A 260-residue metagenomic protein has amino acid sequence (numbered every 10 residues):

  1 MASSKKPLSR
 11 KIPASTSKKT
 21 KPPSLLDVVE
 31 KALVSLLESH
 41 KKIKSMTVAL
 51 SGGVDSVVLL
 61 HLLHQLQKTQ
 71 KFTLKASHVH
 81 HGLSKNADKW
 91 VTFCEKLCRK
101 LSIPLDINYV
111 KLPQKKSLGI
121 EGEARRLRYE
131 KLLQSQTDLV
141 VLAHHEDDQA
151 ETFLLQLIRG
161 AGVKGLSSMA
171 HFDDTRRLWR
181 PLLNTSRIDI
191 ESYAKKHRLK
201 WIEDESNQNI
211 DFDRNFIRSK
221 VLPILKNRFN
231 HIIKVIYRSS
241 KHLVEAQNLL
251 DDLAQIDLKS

Functional and structural regions predicted by a protein language model:
A2-K220: Core alpha/beta nucleotide-donor-binding catalytic domains of modification enzymes
T175, F212-S260: ATP/NTP-dependent adenylation/nucleotidyl-transfer catalytic domains that generate, transfer, or process NMP-activated
